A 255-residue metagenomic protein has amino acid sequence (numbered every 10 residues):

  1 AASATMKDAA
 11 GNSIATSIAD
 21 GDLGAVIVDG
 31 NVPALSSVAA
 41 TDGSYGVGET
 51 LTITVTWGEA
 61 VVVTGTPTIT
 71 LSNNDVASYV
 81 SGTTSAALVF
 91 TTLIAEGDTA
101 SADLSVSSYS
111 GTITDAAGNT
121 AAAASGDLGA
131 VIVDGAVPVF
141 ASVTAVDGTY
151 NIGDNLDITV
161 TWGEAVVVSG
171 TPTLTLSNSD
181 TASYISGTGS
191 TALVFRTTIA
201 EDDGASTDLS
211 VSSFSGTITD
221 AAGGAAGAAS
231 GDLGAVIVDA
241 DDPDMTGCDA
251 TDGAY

Functional and structural regions predicted by a protein language model:
A1-Y255: Non-catalytic beta-sheet/beta-sandwich ligand-binding modules that flank or precede catalytic cores
